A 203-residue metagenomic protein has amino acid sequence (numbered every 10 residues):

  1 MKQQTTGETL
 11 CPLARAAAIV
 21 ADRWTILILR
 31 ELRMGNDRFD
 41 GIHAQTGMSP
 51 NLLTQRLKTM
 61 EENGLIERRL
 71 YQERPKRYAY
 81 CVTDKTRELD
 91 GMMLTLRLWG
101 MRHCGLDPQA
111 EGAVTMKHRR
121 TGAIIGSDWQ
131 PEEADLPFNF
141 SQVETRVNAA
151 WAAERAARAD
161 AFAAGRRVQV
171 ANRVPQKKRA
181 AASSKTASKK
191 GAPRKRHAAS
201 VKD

Functional and structural regions predicted by a protein language model:
M1-V20, A157-P175: N-terminal leader segment of winged-helix/HTH proteins
C11-S49: N-terminal helix-turn-helix DNA-binding core of bacterial DNA-binding proteins
A21, Q72-L96: Basic, amphipathic "hinge/linker" alpha-helix immediately C-terminal to the N-terminal HTH DNA-binding motif
D40, K58, Y78: Residues within the helices of the helix-turn-helix
A44, L57-K58, E62: Residue-level detection of the helix-turn-helix DNA-binding "recognition helix"
L52: Residues in the helix-turn-helix
E61-K76: Beta-hairpin "wing" of winged helix-turn-helix
L94, L98-D203: C-terminal regulatory/oligomerization modules of transcriptional regulators
